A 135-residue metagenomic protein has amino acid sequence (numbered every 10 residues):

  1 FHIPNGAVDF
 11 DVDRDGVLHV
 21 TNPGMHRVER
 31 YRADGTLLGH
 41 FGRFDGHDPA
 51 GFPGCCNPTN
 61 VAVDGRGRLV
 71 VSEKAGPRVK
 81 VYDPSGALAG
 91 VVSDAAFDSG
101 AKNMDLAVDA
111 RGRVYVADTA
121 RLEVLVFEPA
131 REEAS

Functional and structural regions predicted by a protein language model:
F1-S135: Eukaryotic scaffold repeat domains enriched in small/polar residues
